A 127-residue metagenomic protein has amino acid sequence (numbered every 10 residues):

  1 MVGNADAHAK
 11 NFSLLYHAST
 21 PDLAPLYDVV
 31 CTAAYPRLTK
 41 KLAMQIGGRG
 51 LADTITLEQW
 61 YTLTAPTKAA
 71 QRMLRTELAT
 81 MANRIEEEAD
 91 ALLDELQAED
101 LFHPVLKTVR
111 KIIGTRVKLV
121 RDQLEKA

Functional and structural regions predicted by a protein language model:
M1-A127: Anionic ligand-binding catalytic core segments
